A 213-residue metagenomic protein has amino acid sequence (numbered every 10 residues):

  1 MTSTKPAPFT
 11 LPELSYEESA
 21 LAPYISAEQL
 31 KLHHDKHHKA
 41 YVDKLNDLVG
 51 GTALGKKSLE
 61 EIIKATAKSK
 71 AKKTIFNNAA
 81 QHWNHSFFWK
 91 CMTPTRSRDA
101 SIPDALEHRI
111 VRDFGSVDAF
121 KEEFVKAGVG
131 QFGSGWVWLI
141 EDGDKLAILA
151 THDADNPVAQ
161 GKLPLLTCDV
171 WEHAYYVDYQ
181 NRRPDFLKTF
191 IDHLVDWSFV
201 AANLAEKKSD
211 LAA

Functional and structural regions predicted by a protein language model:
M1-A213: Feature for soluble, non-membrane regions of globular proteins
